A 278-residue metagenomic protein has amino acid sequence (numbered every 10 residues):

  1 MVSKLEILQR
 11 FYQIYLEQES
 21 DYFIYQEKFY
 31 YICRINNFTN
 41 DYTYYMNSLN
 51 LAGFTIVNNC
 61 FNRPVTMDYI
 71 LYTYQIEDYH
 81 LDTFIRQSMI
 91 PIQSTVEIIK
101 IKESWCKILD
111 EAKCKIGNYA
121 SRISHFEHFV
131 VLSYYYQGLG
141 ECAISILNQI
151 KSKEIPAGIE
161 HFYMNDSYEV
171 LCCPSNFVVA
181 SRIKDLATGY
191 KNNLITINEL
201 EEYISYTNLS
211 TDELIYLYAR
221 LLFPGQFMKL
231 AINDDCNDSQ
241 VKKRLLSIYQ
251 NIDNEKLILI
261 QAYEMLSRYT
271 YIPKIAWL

Functional and structural regions predicted by a protein language model:
V2-F29, F54, F61: ATP-binding glycine-rich phosphate-binding loop
R10, I14-F23, E97-E160, N198 (+1 more regions): ATP-dependent phospho-/nucleotidyl transfer catalytic cores
Y22-I24, F54, I144-L186: Active-site acidic catalytic loop and adjacent metal/ATP-binding pocket of ATP-dependent phosphoryl transfer enzymes
Y25-E97: ATP-binding pocket architecture of kinase catalytic cores
R63-Y79, E111-R122, G189, F223-S247: A glycine-centered beta->alpha junction motif in the catalytic cores of kinase/phosphotransferase enzymes
Y168-L214: Active-site Asp-x-Gly
Y216-F223: Central hydrophobic cores of alpha-helical transmembrane segments in multi-pass integral membrane proteins
M228-L278: ATP/Mg2+ or Mg2+-diphosphate-binding catalytic cores that bind nucleotide phosphates or diphosphates via glycine-rich
